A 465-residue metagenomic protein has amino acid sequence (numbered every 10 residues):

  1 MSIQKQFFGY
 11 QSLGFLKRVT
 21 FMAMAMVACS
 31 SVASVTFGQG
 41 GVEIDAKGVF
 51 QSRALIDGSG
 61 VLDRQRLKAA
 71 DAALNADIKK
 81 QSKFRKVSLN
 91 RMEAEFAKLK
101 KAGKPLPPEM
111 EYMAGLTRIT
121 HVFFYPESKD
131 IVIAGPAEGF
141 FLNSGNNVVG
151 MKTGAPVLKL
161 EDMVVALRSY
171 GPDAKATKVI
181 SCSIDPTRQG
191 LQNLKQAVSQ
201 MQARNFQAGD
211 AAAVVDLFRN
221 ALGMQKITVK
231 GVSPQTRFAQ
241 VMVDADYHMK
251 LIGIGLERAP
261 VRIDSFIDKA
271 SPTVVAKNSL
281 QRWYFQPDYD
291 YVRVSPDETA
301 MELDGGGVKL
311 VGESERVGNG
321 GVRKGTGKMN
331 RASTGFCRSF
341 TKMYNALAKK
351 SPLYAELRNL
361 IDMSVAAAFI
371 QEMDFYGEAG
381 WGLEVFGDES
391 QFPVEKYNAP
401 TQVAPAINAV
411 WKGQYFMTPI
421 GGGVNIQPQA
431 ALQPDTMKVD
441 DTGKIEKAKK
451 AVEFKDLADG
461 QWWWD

Functional and structural regions predicted by a protein language model:
M1, S30-T36: Domain-wide signal for the mature, well-folded portions of proteins, strongly enriched in nucleus-encoded organellar
M1-L16: N-terminal secretory signal peptides that target proteins for export/translocation
G9-S12, A23, P126: Intrinsically disordered, low-complexity regions enriched in small/polar residues
K17-S31: Bacterial N-terminal signal peptides
V35-D465: Outer membrane pore-forming secretion/assembly proteins and partners of Gram-negative envelopes
